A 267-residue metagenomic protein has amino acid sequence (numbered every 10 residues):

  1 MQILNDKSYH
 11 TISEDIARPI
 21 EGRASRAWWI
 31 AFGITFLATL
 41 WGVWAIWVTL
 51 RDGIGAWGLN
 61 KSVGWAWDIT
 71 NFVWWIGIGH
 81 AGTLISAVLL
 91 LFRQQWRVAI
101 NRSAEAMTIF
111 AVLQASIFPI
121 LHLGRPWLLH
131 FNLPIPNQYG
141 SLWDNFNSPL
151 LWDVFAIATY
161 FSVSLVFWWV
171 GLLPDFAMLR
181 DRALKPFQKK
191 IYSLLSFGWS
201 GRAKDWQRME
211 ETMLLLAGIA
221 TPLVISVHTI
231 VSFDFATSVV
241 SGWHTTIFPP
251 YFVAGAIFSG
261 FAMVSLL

Functional and structural regions predicted by a protein language model:
M1-A81: N-terminal signal-anchor module of multipass membrane proteins
Q2, W74, R93, V240 (+1 more regions): Hydrophobic alpha-helical scaffolding
I3-D15, G82-A104, L184-G198, M263 (+1 more regions): Cytoplasmic juxtamembrane interface segments
P19-G22, A27-A45, G140-L267: Long, contiguous internal "core" modules enriched in hydrophobic/ aromatic residues
W47-D52, P119-N132: Transmembrane alpha-helix boundary signature
V63-W127: Membrane helical hairpin/interfacial module
T108-V112, R125-L128, T159-V170: Membrane-embedded alpha-helical core segments of multi-pass
L128-D144: Membrane-interfacial helical/loop segments at transmembrane boundaries in membrane proteins
